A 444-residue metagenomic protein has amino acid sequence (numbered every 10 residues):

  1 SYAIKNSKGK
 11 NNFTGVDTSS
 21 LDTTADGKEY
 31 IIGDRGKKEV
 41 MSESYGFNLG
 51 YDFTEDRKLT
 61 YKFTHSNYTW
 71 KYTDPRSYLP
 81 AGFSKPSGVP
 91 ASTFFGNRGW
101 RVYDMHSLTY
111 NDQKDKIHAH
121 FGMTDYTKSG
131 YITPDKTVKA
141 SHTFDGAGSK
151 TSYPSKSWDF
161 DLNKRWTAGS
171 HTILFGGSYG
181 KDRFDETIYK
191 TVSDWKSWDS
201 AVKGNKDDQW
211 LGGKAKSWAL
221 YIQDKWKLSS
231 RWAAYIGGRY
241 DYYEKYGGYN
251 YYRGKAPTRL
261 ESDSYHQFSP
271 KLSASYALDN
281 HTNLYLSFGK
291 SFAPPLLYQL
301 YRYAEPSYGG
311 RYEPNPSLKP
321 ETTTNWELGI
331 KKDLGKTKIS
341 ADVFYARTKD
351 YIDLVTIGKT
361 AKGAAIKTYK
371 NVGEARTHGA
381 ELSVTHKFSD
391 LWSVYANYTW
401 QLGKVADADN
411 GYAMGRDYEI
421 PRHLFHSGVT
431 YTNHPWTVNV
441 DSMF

Functional and structural regions predicted by a protein language model:
S1-R98, G411: Periplasmic-side early beta-strands and strand-to-turn transitions of outer-membrane beta-barrels
N11-T18, S66, Y72-P80, K85-S87 (+9 more regions): Outer-membrane beta-barrel translocator domains and adjoining extracellular loop/strand segments of Gram-negative
Y30-R35, V89-N97, M105, S141-S152 (+9 more regions): Extracellular loop and loop/strand-boundary signature of outer-membrane beta-barrel proteins
E43-F47, V102-L108, K156-L162, K216-I222 (+9 more regions): Hydrophobic, lipid-facing positions within transmembrane beta-strands of outer-membrane proteins
G50-Y68, N97-Y252, A277, K332 (+2 more regions): Face-selective signature of the C-terminal outer-membrane beta-barrel domain
T54, S170-L174, S178-G180, L211-R347 (+5 more regions): Structural signature of Gram-negative outer-membrane beta-barrels, strongest in the C-terminal barrel of TonB-dependent
N111-Q113, I117-I132, R183, A277 (+2 more regions): Membrane-embedded beta-barrel scaffold of Gram-negative outer-membrane proteins
K227-A234, F344-T348, A361-F444: Gram-negative outer-membrane beta-barrel transporters
